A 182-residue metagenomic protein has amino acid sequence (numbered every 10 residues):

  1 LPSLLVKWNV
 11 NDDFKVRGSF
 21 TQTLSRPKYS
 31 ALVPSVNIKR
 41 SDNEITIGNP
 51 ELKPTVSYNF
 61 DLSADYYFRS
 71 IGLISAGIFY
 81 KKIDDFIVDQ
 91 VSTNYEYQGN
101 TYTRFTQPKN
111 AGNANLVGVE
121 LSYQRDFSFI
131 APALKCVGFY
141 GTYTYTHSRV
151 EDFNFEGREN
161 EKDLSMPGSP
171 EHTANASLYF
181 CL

Functional and structural regions predicted by a protein language model:
L1-F14, N37: Signature of Gram-negative outer-membrane beta-barrel scaffolds
S3, I47, E171-N175: Transmembrane beta-barrel architecture of outer membranes
L4, G18, L62, A76-I78 (+2 more regions): Membrane-embedded beta-strand positions of outer-membrane beta-barrel proteins
V6-N9, Q22, Y66, R125-F127 (+1 more regions): Residue-level signature of outer-membrane beta-barrel architecture
K15-R17, T21, S25-P27, A31 (+2 more regions): Membrane-embedded beta-barrel scaffold of Gram-negative outer-membrane proteins
Y29-S35, D42-E44, F86-T93, A133-K135 (+1 more regions): Outer-membrane beta-barrel translocator domains and adjoining extracellular loop/strand segments of Gram-negative
E44-P50: Short beta-alpha connecting loops at secondary-structure transitions that line or flank enzyme active sites
Y80-K82, N100-L182: Gram-negative outer-membrane beta-barrel transporters
